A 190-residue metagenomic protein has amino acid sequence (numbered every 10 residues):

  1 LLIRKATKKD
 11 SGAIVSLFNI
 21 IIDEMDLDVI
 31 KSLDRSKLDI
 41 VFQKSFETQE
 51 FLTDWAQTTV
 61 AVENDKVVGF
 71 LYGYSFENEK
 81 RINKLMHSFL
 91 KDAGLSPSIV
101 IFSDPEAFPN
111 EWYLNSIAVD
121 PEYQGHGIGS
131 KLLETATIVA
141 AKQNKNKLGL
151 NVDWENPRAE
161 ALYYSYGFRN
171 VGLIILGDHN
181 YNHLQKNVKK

Functional and structural regions predicted by a protein language model:
L2-S16, E24-V29: A short beta-loop-alpha structural element at the N-terminal edge of CoA-dependent acyl/N-acetyltransferase catalytic
D23-F46, Q57, K91-G94: Conserved GNAT-fold acetyl-CoA-binding loop/helix
F46-V60, E77-I82, Y113: A short helix-loop-beta-strand connector motif used in the catalytic cores of GNAT acetyltransferases and, in some
E77, G149-V152, Y164-H183: Conserved catalytic-core motifs of GNAT/GCN5-like acyltransferases
E77-W112: Conserved acyl-donor/pantetheine-binding loop and adjacent beta-alpha core of acyl/acetyltransferases and related
N110-W112, A140-N151: Conserved GNAT acetyl-CoA-binding A-motif
N115-Q124, L150-A159, L176-Y181, N187-K189: Conserved beta-strand-loop-alpha-helix junction that forms the acyl-donor binding cleft
G125-V139, A161-S165: Conserved acetyl-CoA-binding loop-helix of GNAT-fold acetyltransferases
